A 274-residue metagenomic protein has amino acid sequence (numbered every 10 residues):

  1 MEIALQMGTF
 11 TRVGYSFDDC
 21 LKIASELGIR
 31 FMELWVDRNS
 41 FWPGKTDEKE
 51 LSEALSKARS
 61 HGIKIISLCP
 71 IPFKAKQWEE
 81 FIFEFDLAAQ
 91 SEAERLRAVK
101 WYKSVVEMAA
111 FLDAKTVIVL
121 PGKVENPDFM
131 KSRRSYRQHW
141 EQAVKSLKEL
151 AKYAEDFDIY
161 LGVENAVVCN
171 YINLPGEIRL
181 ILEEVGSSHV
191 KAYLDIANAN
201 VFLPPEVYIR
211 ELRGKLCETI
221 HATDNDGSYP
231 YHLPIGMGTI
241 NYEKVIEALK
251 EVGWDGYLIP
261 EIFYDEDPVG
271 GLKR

Functional and structural regions predicted by a protein language model:
M1-A4, G14-G28, S52-L55, R59 (+2 more regions): Histidine-acidic metal/acid-base catalytic patches
Q6-F10, W35-D37, P70-F73, G122 (+4 more regions): Active-site beta-loop-alpha junctions enriched in small/polar residues
V13, D47-E50, S91-A98, S132-H139 (+4 more regions): Residue-level preference for long, well-ordered alpha-helices that form the structural scaffold of enzyme catalytic
D19, S60, Q77-K191: Active-site acidic/histidine proton-transfer and metal-coordination neighborhood in alpha/beta enzyme cores
R30, L34-W35, I66-P70, I118-P121 (+1 more regions): Non-cysteine beta-strand/loop elements that form the S-adenosyl-L-methionine
R30-F31, K64, K115, Y160 (+1 more regions): Residue-level detector of anion-binding/catalytic polar loops
W35-R59, P121-D128, P230: Glycine-rich, proline-tolerant flexible connector loops at the mouths of alpha/beta enzymes
F41-W42, A75, N126-P127, Y171 (+2 more regions): Generic structural signal for helix capping and beta-alpha/helix-loop junctions
